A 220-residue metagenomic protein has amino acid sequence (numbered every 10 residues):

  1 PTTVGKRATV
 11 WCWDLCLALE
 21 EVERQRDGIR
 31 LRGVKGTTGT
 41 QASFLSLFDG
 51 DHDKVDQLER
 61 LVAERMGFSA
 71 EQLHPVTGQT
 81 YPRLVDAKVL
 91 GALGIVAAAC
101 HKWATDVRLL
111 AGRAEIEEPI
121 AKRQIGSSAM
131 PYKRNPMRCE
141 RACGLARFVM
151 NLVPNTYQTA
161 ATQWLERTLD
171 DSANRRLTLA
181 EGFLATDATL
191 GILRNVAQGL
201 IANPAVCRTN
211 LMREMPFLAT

Functional and structural regions predicted by a protein language model:
T2-T162: Internal glycine-rich alpha/beta core junctions
M66, A114-E115, M130-T220: Glycine-rich cofactor/substrate-binding loops
